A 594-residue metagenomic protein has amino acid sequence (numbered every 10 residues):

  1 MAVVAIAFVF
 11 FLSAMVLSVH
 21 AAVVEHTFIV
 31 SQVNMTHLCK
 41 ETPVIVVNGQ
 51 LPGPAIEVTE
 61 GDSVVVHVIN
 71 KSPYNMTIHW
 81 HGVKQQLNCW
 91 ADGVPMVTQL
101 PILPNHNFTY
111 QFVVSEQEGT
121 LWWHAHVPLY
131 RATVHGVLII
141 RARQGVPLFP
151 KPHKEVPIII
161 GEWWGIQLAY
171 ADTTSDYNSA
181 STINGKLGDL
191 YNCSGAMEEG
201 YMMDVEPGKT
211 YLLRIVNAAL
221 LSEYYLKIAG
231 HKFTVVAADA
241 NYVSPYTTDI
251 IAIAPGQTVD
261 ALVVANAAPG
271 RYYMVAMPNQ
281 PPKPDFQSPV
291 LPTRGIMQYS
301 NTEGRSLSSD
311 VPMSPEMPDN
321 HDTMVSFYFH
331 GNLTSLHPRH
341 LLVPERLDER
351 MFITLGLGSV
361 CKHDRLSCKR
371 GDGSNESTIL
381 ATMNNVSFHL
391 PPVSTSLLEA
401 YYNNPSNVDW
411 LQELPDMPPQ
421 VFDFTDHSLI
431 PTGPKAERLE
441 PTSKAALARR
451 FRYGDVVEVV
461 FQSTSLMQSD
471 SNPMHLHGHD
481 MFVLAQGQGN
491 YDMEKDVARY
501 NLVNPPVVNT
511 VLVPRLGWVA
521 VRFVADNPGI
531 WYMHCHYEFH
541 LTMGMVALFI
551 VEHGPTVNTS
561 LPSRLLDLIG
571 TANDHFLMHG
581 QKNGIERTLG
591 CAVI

Functional and structural regions predicted by a protein language model:
A2-A21: Cleavable N-terminal signal peptides of Sec/SRP-targeted secreted and luminal proteins
S18-H20, V134-I160, F286-D319, G544-I594: Extracytoplasmic/periplasmic copper-protein system
V24-F149, S222-I251, R271-P289, K362-V524 (+2 more regions): Histidine- and aromatic-enriched segments that form or immediately flank copper-ligand environments
K154-L220, M317, E349, G356-G358 (+2 more regions): Acidic-aromatic/histidine active-site loop/patch
Y177-L190, D204-T210, V216, R305-L366 (+2 more regions): Eukaryotic intrinsically disordered, low-complexity regulatory regions
P207, A229-V236, V243-Y246, I250-G304 (+1 more regions): Conserved small-residue hotspots that stabilize compact domain segments
A261-V264, R449, V459, L516 (+1 more regions): Extended recognition/assembly regions associated with phosphoester-bond processing machinery
T334, P344, Q412, E494 (+3 more regions): Terminal regions of secretory-pathway proteins
